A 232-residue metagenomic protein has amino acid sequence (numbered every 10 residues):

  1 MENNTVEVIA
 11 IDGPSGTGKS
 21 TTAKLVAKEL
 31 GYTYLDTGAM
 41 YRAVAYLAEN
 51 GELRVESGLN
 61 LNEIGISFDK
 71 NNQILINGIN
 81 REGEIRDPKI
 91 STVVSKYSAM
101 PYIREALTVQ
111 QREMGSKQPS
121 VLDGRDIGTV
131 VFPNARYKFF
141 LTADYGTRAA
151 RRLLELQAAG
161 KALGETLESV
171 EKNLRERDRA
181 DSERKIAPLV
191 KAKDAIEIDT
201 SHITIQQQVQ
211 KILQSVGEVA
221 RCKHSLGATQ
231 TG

Functional and structural regions predicted by a protein language model:
E2, I76-E82, S91, A150-A162 (+1 more regions): NTP-dependent small-molecule kinase module
I9-I11: Hydrophobic anchor at the beta1->P-loop junction of P-loop NTPases
P14: P-loop (Walker A) phosphate-binding loop of NTP-binding proteins
K19: Conserved lysine of the Walker
T22: Hydrophobic positions on the alpha1 helix immediately C-terminal to the Walker A/P-loop
K28-P88: N-terminal phosphate/diphosphate-binding loop that engages ATP/GTP or pyrophosphate donors across diverse enzyme folds
S67-F68, N72, Q111-Q118, R125 (+3 more regions): Small-molecule kinase domains that catalyze NTP-dependent phosphoryl transfer to phosphate-bearing small molecules
K89-V94, S98, Y102-A159: ATP-dependent NMP and nucleoside kinases share a basic, alpha-helical "lid"
